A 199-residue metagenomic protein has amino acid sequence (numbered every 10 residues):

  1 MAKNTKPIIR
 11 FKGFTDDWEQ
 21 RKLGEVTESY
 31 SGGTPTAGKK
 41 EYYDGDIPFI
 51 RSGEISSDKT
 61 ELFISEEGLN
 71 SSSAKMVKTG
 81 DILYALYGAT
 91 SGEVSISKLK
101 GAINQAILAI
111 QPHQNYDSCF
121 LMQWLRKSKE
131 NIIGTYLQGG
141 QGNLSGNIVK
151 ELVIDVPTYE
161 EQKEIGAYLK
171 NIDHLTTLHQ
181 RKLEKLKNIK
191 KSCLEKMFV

Functional and structural regions predicted by a protein language model:
M1-E19, T158-V199: Amphipathic alpha-helical segments with low aromatic content
K3-P7, L86, G101-L108, Q138-K163: A short glycine-rich beta-alpha junction/loop motif
K12-G33: Non-catalytic DNA-recognition/assembly elements of restriction-modification systems
V26-S29, S57, K78, I110 (+2 more regions): C-terminal accessory/regulatory regions appended to core domains
K40-I55: Short beta-strand/loop turn elements enriched in aromatics
R51-G53, T60-R126: A short beta-sheet element
E93, T135-Q138: Short amphipathic beta-strand starts and helix->beta connectors
E130-N131: Extracytoplasmic/periplasmic mature domains of Sec-exported, cell-envelope-associated bacterial proteins
